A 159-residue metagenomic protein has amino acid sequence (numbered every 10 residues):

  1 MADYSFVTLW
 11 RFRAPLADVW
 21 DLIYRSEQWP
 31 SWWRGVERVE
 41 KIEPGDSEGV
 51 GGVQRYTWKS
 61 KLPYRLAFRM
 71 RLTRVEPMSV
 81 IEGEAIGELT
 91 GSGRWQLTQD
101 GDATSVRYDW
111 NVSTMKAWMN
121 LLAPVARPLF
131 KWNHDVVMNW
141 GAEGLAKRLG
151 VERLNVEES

Functional and structural regions predicted by a protein language model:
M1-D46, E158-S159: Hydrophobic ligand-binding cavity/cleft-lining segments
V7-R11, A67-R69, S92-R94, D109: Well-ordered beta-strand positions in beta-sheet-rich domains
R13, V75-P77, D100: Structural motif
A17-D21, T98-D100, E143, K147: Replace "anionic and nucleotidyl ligands
S31, E40-S92, S105, N139-E158: Glycine-rich portal/gate segments that line the openings of hydrophobic small-molecule binding cavities
E84-N139, V156-E158: Beta-strand/loop substructures that line and gate deep hydrophobic ligand-binding cavities in soluble
